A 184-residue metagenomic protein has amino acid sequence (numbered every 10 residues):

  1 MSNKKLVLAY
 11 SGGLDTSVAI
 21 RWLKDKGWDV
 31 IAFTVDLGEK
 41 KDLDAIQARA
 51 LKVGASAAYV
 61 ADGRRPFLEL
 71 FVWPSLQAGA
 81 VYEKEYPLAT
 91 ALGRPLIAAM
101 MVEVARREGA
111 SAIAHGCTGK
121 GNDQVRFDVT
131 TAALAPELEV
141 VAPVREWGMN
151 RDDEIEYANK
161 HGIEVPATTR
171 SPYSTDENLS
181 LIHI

Functional and structural regions predicted by a protein language model:
M1-P166: ATP-dependent adenylation/nucleotidyltransferase module used to activate substrates
A167-S180: Short linear loop/turn motifs
I182-I184: Conserved small/polar residues in nucleotide/adenosyl-binding loops
